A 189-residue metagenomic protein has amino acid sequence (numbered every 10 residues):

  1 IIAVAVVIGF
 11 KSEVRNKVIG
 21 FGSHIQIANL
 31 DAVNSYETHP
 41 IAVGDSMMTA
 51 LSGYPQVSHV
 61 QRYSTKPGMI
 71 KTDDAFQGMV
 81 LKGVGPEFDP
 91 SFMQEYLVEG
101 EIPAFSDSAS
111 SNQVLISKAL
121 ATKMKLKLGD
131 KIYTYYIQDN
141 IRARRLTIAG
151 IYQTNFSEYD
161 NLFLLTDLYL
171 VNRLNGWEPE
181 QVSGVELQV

Functional and structural regions predicted by a protein language model:
I1-G9: Short, strongly hydrophobic transmembrane alpha-helices
K11-G44: Membrane-interface junction motifs in transport/secretion proteins
I25, L120-A121, E180-V189: A short beta-strand structural signal in non-transmembrane regions
A28, Y63-K66, Q188: Conserved residues at the C-terminal ends of beta-strands
D31-E37, Q153-N155, L187-V189: Structural beta->alpha junctions
I41-E180: A structural signal for hydrophobic secondary-structure junctions, strongest on transmembrane helix-loop-helix units
